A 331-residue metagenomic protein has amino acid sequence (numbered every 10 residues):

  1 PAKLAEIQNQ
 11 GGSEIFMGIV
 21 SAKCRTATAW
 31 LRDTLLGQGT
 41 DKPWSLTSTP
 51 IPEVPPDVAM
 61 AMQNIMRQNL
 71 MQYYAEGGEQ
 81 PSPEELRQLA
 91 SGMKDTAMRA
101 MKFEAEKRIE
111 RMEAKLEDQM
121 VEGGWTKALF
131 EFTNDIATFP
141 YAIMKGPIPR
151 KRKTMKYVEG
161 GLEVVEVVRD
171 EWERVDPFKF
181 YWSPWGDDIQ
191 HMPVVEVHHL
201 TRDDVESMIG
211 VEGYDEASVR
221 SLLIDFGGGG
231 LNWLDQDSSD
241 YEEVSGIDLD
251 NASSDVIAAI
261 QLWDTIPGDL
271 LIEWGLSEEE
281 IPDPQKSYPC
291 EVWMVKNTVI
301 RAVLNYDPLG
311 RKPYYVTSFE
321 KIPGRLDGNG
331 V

Functional and structural regions predicted by a protein language model:
P1-I300, N305-P308: Extended, helix-rich architectural segments
L304-V331: Structured mid-domain segments that build the active-site/substrate or prosthetic-cofactor binding neighborhood
